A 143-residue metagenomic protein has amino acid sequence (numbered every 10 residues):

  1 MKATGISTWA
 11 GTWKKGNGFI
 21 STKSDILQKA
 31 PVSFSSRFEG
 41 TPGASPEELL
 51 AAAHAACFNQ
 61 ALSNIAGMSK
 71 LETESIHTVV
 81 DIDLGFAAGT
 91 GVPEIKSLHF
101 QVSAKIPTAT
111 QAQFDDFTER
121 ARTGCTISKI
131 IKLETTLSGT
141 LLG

Functional and structural regions predicted by a protein language model:
M1-A52, N59-G143: Extended beta-strand/beta-hairpin segments
